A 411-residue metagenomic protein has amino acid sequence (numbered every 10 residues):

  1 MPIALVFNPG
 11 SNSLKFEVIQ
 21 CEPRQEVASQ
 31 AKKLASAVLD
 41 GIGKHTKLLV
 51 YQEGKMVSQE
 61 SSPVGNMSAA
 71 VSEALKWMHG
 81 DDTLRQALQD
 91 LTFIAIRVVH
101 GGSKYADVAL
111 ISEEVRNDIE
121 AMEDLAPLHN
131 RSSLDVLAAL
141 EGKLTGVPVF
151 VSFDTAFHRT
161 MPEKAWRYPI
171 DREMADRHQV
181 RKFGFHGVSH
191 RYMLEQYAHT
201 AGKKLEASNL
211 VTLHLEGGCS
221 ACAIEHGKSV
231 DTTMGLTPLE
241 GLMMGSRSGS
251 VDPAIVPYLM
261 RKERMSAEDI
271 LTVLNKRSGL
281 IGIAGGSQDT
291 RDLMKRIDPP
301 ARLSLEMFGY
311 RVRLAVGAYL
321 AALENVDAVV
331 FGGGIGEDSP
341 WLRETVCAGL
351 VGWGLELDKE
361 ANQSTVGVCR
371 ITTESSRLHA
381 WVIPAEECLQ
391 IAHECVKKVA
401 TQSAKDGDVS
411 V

Functional and structural regions predicted by a protein language model:
A4-V6, S13-G65: Short glycine-rich, Thr/Ser-proximal phosphate-binding strand/loop in the N-terminal lobe of ATP-dependent enzymes
W77-T92, T200-K204, V316-D327: Phosphate/pyrophosphate-binding loops at sites that engage ATP/ADP/AMP, CoA/4′-phosphopantetheine, polyphosphate
M78-H129, P148-F150, A156-R167: Short beta-strand-loop/turn "lid" adjacent to the catalytic site in phosphate-handling enzymes
F157-M260: Glycine-rich phosphate-binding loop of actin/hexokinase-like ATP-binding domains
T272, G279-I283, T290-L323: Adenine-nucleotide phosphate-binding core of ATP-dependent small-molecule kinases
D327-G349: Glycine-rich phosphate-binding loops at beta-strand->alpha-helix junctions
E337, W341, N362-S403: Glycine-rich phosphate-binding/hydrolytic loop that grips phosphoryl groups
